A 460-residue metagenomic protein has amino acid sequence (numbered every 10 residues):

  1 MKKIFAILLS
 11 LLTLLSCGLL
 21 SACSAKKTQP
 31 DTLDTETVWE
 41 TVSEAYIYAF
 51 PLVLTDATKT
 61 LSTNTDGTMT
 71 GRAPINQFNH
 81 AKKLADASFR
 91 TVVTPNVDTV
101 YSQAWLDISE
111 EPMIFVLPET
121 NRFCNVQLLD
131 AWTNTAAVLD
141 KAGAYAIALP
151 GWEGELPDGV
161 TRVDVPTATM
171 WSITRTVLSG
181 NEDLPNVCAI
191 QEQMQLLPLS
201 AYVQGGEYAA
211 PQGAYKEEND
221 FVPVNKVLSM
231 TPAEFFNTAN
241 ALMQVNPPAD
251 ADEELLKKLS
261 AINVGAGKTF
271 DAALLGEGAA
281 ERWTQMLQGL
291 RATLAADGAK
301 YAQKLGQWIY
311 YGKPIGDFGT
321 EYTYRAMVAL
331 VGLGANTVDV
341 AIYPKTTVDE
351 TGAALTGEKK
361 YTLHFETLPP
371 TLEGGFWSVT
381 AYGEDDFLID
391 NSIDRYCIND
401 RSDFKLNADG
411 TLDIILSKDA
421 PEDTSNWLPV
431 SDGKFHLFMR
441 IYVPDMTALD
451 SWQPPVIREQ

Functional and structural regions predicted by a protein language model:
M1-L9: Bacterial N-terminal signal peptides that target proteins for export
L8, S24-K27: Short stretches within intrinsically disordered, low-complexity N-terminal or propeptide regions
L19-A22: C-terminal motif of bacterial Sec signal peptides marking the signal peptidase cleavage site
K27-Q460: A compositional/structural signature for long, glycine/proline-rich flexible linkers and loops on extracytoplasmic
